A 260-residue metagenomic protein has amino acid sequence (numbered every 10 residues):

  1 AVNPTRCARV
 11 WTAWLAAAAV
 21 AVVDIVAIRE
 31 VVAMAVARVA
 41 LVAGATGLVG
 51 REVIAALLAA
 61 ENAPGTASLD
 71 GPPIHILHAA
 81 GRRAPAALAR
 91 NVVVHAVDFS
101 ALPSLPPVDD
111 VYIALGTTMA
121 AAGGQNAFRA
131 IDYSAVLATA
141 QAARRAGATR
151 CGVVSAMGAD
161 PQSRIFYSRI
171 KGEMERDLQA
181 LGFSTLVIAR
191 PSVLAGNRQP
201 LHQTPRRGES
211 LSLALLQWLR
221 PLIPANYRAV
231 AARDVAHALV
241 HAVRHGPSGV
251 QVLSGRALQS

Functional and structural regions predicted by a protein language model:
W11-W14: Tryptophan (W) side chains
V22-V32, A59-P73: Intrinsically disordered, low-complexity terminal tails and inter-domain linkers enriched for S/T/G/P/D/E
A40, A86-L88, V92-A138, A142-R145 (+1 more regions): NAD(P)H-binding glycine-rich loop region in Rossmannoid oxidoreductase-like domains and their noncatalytic homologs
A40-A60: N-terminal Rossmann NAD(P)H-binding glycine-rich loop of SDR-like oxidoreductase domains
A43, L48, R83, A122-N126 (+1 more regions): Conserved Rossmann-fold NAD(P)-dependent oxidoreductase catalytic core, especially the SDR/UDP-sugar
A79-A86: Short, polar loop motifs at secondary-structure junctions
P161-S260: Oxidoreductase cofactor-interface core, primarily capturing Rossmann-like NAD(P)-dependent enzymes
